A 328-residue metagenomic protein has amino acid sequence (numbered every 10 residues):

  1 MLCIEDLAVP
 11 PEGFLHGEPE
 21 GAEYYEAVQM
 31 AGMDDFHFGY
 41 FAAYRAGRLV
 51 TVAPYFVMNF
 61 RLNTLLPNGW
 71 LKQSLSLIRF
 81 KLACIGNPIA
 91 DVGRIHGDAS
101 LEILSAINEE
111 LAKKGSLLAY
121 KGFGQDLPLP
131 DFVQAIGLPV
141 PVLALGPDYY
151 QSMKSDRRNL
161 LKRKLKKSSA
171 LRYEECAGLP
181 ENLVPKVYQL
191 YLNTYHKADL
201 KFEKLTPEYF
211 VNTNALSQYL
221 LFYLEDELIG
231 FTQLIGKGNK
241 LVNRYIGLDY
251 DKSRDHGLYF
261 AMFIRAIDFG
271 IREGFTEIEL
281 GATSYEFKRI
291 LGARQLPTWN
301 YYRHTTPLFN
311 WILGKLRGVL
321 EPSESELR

Functional and structural regions predicted by a protein language model:
L2-T64, K121-R254: A conserved beta-strand-loop-helix scaffold within acyl/acetyltransferase catalytic domains
F36-F38, K113-S116, S217, F275: Short, high-confidence coil segments that cap the C-terminus of an alpha-helix and link into the following beta-strand
F56-R61, G124-M153, L224, E273-R328: Active-site/acyl-donor-binding loops of N-acyltransferases
V57-V92: Conserved acyl-donor/pantetheine-binding loop and adjacent beta-alpha core of acyl/acetyltransferases and related
I89-S100, I246-H256: A short, internal acetyl-CoA/4′-phosphopantetheine-binding micro-motif in the GNAT/acyltransferase core
A90-V140: Non-catalytic accessory segments adjacent to catalytic cores
L111, G115, Y191-A198, G270 (+1 more regions): A generic secondary-structure signal for well-formed alpha-helical elements
L200-G314: Aromatic (often tryptophan-rich) hydrophobic motifs at membrane interfaces
